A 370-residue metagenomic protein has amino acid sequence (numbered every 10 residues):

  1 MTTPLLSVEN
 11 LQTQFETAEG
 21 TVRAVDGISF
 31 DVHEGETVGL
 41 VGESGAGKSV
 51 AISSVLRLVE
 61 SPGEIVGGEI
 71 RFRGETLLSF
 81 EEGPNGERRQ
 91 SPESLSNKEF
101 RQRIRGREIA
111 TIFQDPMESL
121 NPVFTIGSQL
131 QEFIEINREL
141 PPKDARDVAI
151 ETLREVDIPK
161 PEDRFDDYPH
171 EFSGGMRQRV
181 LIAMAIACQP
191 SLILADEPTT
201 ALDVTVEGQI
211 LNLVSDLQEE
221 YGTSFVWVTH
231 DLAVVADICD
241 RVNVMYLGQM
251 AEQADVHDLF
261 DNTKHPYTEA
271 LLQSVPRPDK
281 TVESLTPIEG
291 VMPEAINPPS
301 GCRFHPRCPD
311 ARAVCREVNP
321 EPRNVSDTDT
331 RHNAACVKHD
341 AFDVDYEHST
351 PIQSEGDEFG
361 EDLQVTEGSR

Functional and structural regions predicted by a protein language model:
V41-S44: The feature captures the beta-strand-to-loop junction immediately N-terminal to the Walker
I65-E87: Conserved ABC transporter NBD signature motif
T76, K143-D163, L272: Conserved ABC ATPase "signature" region
G106, H170, C188, N212 (+1 more regions): Conserved signature/switch motifs of ABC ATPase nucleotide-binding domains
V180, I186-A187: ABC ATPase C-loop
P198, L202-E283: P-loop NTP-binding/switch modules centered on Walker-like glycine-rich loops
V256-R370: Charged, flexible cofactor/metal-binding loops and thiol motifs
